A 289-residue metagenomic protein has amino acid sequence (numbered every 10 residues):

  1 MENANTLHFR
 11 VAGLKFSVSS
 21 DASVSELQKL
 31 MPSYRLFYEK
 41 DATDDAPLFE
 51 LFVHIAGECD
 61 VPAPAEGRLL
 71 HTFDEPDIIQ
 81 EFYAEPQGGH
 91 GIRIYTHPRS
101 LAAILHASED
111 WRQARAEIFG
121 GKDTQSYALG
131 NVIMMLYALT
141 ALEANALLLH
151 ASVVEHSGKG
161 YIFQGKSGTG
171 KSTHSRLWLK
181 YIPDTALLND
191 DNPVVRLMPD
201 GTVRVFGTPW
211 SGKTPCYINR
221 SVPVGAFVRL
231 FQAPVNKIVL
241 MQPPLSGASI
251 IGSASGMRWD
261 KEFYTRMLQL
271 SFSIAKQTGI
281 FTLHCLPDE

Functional and structural regions predicted by a protein language model:
M1-I162, S167, L177-A186, V194-E289: A noncatalytic interaction/capping subdomain that flanks phosphate/NTP-handling catalytic cores
G170: Conserved glycine(s) of the Walker
H174: Hydrophobic positions on the alpha1 helix immediately C-terminal to the Walker A/P-loop
